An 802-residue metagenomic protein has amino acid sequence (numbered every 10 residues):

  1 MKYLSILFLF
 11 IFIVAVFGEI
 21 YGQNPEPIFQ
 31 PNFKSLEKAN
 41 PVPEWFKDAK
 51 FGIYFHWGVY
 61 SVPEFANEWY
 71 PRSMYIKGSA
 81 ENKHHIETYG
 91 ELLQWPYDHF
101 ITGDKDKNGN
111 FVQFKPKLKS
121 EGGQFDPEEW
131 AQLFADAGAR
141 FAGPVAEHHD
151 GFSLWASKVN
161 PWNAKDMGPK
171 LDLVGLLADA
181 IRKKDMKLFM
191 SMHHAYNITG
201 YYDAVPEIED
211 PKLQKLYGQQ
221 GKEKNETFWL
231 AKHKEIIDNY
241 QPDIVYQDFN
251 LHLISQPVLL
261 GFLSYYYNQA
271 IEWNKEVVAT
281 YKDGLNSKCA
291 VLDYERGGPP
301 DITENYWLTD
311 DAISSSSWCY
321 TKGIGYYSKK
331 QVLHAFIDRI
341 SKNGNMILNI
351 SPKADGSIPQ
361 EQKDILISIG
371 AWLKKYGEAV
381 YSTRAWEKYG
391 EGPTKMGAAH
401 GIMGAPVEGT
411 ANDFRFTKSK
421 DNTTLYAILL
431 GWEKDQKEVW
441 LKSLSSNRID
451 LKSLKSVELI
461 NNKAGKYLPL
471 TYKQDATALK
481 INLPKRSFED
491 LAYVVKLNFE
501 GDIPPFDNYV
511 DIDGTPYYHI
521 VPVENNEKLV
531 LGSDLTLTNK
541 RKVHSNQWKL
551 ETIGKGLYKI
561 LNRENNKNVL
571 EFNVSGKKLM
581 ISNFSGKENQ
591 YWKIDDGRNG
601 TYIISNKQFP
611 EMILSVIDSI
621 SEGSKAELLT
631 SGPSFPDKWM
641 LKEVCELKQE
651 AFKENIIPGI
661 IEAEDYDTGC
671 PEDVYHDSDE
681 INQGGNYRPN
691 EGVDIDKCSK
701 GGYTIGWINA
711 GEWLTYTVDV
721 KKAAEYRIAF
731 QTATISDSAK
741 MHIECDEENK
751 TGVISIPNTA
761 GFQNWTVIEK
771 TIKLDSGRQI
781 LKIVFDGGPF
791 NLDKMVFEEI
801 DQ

Functional and structural regions predicted by a protein language model:
M1-S5: Positively charged n-region of N-terminal signal peptides that target proteins for export
L7-V16: Bacterial N-terminal signal peptides
G18-G22: Boundary at the C-terminal end of the N-terminal hydrophobic targeting segment
Q23-G514, G752: Mature catalytic domains of secreted/periplasmic carbohydrate-active enzymes
L429-G431, S443-R448, K485-S487, P522 (+8 more regions): Non-cytosolic beta-sheet module surface loops
K437, K452-K455, Y493, N568 (+6 more regions): Short beta-strand/loop motifs in extracellular/secreted proteins, especially within beta-sandwich accessory domains
I481, L497, C645-Q802: Extracytoplasmic
F506-E646: Lectin-like carbohydrate-binding module/patch detector with strong preference for beta-trefoil
